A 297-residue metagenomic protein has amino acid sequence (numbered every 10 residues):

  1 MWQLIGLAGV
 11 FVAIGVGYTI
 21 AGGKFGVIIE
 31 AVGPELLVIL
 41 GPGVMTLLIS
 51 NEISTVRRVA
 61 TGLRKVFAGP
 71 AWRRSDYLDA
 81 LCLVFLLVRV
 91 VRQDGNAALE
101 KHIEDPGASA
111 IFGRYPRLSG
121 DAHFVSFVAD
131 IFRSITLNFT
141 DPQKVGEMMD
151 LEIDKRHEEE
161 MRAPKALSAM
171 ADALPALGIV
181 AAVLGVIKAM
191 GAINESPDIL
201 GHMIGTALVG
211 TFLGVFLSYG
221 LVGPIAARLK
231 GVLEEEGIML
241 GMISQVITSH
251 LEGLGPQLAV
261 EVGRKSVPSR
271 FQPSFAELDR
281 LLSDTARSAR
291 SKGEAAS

Functional and structural regions predicted by a protein language model:
W2, G6, V16-A163, E235-S297: Large intracellular
A8, V12-V27, V145-M148, E152-G231: Helix-termination/interfacial motifs at the ends of transmembrane alpha-helices
